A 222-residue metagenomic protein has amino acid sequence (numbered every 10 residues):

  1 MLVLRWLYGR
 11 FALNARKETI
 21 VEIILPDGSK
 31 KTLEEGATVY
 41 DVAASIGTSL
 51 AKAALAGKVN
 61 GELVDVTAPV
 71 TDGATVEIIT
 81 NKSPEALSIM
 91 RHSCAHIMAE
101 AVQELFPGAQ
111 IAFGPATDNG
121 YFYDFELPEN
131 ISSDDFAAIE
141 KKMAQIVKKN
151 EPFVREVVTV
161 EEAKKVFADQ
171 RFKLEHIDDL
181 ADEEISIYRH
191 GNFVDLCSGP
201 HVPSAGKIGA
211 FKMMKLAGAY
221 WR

Functional and structural regions predicted by a protein language model:
L4-A95, A99-V102, F106-N119, K141-K142: Ubiquitin-like/PB1-type beta-grasp interaction modules and other compact soluble beta-rich domains
A68, T75-I89, Q110-A116, F122-R222: Auxiliary tRNA-acceptor-end handling modules of aminoacyl-tRNA synthetases
